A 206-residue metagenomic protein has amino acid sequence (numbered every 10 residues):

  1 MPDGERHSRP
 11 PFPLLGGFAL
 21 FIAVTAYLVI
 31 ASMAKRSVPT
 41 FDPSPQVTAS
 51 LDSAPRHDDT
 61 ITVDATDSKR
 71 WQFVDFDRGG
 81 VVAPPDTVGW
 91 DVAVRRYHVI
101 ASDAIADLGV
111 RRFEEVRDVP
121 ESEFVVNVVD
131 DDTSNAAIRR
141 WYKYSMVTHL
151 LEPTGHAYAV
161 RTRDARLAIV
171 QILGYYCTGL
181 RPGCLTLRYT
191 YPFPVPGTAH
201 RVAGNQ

Functional and structural regions predicted by a protein language model:
P2-Q206: Surface-exposed, beta-sheet-biased, low-hydrophobicity segments with strongly acidic/polar composition
